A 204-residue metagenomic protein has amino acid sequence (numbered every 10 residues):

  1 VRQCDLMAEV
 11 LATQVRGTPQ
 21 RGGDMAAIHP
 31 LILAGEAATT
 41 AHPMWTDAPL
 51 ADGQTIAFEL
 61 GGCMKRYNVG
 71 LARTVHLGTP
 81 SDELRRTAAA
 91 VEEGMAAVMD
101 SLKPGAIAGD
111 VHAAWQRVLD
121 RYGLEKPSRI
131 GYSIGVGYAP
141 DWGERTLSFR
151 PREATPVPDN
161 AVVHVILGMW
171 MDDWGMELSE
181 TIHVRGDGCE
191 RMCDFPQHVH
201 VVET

Functional and structural regions predicted by a protein language model:
V1-T204: Active-site neighborhoods and metal-handling regions in enzymes and metal-associated proteins
